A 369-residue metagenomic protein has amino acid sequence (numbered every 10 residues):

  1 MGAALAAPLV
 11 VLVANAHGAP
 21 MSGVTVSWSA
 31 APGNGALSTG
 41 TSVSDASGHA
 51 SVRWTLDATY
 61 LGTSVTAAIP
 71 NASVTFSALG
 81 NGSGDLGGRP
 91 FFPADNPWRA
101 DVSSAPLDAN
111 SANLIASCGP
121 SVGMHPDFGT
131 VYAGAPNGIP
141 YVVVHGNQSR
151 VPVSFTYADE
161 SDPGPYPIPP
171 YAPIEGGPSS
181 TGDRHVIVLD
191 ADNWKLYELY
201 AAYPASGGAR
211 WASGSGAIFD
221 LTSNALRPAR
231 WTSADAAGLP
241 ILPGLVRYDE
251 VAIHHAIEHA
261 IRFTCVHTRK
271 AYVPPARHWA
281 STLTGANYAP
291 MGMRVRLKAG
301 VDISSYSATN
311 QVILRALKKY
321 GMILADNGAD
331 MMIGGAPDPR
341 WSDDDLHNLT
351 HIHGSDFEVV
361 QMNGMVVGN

Functional and structural regions predicted by a protein language model:
M1-S83: The feature marks long extracellular or luminal low-complexity segments
S83-N369: Short, surface-exposed polybasic-aromatic patches that bind anionic ligands, especially phosphate groups
